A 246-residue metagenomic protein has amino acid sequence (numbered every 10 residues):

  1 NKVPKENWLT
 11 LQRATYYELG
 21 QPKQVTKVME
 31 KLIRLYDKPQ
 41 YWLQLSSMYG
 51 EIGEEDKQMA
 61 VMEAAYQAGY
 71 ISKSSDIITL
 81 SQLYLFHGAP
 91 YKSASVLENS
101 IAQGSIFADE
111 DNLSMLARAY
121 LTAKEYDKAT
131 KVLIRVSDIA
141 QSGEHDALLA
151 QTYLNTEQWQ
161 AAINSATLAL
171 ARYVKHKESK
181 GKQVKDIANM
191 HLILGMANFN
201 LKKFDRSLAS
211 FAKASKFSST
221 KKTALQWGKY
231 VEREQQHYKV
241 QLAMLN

Functional and structural regions predicted by a protein language model:
N1-N200, R206-V240, L245-N246: Alpha-solenoid helical repeat scaffolds
